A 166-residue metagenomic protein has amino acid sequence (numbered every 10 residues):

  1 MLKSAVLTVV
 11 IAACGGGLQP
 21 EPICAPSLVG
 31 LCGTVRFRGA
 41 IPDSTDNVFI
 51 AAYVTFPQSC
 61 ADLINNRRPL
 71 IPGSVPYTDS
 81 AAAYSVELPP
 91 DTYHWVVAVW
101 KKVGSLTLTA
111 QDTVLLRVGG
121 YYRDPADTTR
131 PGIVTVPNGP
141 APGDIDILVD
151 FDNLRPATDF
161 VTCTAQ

Functional and structural regions predicted by a protein language model:
M1-G15: Sec-dependent bacterial lipoprotein signal peptides
G15-G30: Beta-strand-rich domain onsets/edges
V29-F37, I50: A short, amphipathic beta-strand motif
G39-P69: Short, ordered, surface-exposed loop/turn motifs in non-cytosolic proteins
S80-H94, A98-G104: Short Pro-Gly-centered beta-turn/loop motif in secreted/extracellular proteins
K102-N153: Structured interaction patches on ligand/partner-binding surfaces of diverse proteins
F151-Q166: Short, low-complexity, Pro/Ser/Thr/Gly-rich segments in the mature regions of secreted, periplasmic
